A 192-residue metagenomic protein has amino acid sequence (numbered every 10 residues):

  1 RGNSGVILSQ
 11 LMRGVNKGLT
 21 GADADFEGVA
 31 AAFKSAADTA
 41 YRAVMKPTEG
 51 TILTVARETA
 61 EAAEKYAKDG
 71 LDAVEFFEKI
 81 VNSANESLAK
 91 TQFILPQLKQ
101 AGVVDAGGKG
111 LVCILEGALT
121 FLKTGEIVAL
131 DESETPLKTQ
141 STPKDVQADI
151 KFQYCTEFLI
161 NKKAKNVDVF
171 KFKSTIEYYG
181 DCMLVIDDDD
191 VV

Functional and structural regions predicted by a protein language model:
R1-V192: N-terminal loops that bind phosphate or other acidic moieties and the adjacent beta-alpha structural core
